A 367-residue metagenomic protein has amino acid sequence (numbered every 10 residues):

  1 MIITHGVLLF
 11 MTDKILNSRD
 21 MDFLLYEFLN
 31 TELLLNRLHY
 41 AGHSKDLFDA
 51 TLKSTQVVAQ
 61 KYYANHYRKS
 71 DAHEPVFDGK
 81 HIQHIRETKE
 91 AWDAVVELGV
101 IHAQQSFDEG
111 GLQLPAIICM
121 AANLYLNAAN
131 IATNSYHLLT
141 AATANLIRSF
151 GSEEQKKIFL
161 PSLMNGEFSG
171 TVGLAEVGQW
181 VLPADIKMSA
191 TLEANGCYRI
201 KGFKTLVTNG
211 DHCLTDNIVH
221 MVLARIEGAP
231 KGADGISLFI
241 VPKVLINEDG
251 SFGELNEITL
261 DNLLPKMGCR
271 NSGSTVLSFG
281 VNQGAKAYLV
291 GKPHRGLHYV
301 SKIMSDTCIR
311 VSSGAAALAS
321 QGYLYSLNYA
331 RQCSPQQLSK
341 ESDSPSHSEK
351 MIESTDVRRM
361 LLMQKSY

Functional and structural regions predicted by a protein language model:
I2-S135, I158, V181: Amphipathic, small/basic residue-rich leader segments at the start of a protein or domain
H66-D78, S135-L139, R331-P345: Short, glycine/acidic-rich hinge or "gate" loops at secondary-structure transitions that mediate conformational
G79-D93, V100-Q105, T171-L192, F203-H212: Flexible, glycine/threonine-enriched loop-and-boundary segments that flank and lead into catalytic domains of large
F107-E109, Q113-G151, Q155, L163 (+3 more regions): Long, K/E/R/D-enriched contiguous segments that form extended
L139-T140, G151-M188, L192-G196: Internal maturation/activation junctions in enzymes
C197, K201-L255: A short core secondary-structure module
T208, L245-D261, K266, G273-T307 (+1 more regions): A glycine-rich, basic-preceded beta-loop-alpha segment at the flavin cofactor/substrate interface of flavin-utilizing
T307, G314-L318, G322-L327: Mobile "lid/hinge" segments at catalytic clefts and subdomain interfaces of large enzymes
